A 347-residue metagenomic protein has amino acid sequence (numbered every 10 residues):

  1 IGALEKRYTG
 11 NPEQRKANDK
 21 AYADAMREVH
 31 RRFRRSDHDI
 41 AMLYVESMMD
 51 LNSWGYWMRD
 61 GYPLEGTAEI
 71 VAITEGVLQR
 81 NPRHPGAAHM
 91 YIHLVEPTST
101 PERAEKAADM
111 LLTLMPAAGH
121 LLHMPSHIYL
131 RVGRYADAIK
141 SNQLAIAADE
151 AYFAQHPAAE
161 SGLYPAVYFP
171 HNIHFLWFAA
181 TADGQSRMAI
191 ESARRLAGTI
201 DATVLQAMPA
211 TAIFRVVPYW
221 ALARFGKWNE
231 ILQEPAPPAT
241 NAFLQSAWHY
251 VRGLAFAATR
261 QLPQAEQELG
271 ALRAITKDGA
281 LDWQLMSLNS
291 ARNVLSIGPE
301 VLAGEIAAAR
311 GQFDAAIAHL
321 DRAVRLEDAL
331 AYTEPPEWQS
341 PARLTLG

Functional and structural regions predicted by a protein language model:
I1-Y8, L43, M90, M124 (+8 more regions): "A position-specific structural signal for the A-helix of alpha-solenoid helical repeats
E5, P12, S47, H93-L94 (+7 more regions): Residue-level signature for tetratricopeptide repeat
H30-R34, L78-R80, D109-A117, A148 (+6 more regions): Solenoid-like repeat scaffolds
D37, A41, H84, A118 (+8 more regions): Residues that mark the junctions of alpha-helical repeat units in TPR/alpha-solenoid scaffolds
D39-I40, A87, L121, Q155 (+5 more regions): TPR alpha-solenoid repeat register
